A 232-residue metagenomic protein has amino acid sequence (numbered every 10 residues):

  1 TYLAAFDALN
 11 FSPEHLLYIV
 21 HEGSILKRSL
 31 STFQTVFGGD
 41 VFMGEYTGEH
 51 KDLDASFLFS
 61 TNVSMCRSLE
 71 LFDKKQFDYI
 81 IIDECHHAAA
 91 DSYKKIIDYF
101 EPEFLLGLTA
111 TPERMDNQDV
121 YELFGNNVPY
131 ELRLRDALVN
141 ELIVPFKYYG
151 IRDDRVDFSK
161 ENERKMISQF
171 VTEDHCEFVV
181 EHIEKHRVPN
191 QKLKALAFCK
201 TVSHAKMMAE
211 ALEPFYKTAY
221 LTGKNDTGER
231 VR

Functional and structural regions predicted by a protein language model:
T1-D7, K194-F198, L221: Walker A/P-loop
L3-F11, S29, I96: Hydrophobic residues on the short alpha-helix immediately C-terminal to a glycine-rich phosphate/catalytic loop
P13-L16, G23-E49, F215: Conserved helix-turn-beta segment of the N-terminal RecA-like "Helicase ATP-binding" lobe in SF1/SF2 helicases
K27, F42-L53, K206-M207, Y216-R232: Conserved helicase ATPase core of P-loop NTP-dependent helicases/translocases
G48-Y79, A90-K95: Conserved helix/coil segment N-terminal to the catalytic DExD/H
I80, E84-H86, A205: Conserved Walker B
H86-Y148: Post-DEXD/H (motif II) to motif III coupling segment of the RecA-like Helicase ATP-binding lobe
V128-L196: Conserved interdomain linker/interface between the two RecA-like ATPase lobes of SF2 helicase motors
